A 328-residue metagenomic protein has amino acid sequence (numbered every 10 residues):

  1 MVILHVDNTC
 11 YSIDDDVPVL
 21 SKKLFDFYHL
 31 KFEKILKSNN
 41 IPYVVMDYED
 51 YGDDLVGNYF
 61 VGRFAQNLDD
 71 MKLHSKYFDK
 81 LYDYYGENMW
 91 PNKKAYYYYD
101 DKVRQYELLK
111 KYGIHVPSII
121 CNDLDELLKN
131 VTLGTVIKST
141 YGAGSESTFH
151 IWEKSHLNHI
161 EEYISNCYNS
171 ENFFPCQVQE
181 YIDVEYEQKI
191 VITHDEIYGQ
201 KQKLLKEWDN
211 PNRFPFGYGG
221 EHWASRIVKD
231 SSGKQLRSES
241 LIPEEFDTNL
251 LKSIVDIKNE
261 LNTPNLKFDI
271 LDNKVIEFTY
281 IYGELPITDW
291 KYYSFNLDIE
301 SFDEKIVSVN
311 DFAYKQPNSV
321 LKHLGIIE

Functional and structural regions predicted by a protein language model:
V2-D7, L81, Y85-E87, K93-Q188 (+1 more regions): Active-site nucleotide/adenylate-binding loops and adjacent lid/helix of ATP-dependent enzymes
T9, A65-L68, T140-G142, I281: Short glycine-rich anion-binding loops that position phosphate/pyrophosphate groups of nucleotides and phosphorylated
C10-S12, V17-S118, N122: Conserved N-proximal alpha/beta basic substrate-recognition cap immediately N-terminal to, or forming the N-lobe
Y48, Q179, N262-N273: A short glycine-rich, hydrophobically flanked beta-strand micro-motif that places a catalytic Asp/Glu for divalent metal
S118-I119, T132, L266-F268, V320 (+1 more regions): Catalytic phosphate/metal-binding cores of nucleic-acid and nucleotide-processing enzymes, i.e., regions that mediate
V136, V191, L271-D272: Conserved protein-kinase catalytic-loop segment immediately C-terminal to the catalytic Asp of the HRD motif
K154-H159, N172-E260, T279-G325: ATP-dependent carboxylate/phosphate-activation module, predominantly the ATP-grasp catalytic core and closely related
